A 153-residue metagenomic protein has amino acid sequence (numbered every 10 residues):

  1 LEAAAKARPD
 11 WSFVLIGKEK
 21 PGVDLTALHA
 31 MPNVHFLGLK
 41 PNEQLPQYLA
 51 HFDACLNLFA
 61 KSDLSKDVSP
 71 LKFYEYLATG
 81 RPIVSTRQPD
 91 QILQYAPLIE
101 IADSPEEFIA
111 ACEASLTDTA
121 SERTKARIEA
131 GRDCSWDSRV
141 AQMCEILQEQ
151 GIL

Functional and structural regions predicted by a protein language model:
L1-W11: Short hydrophobic signal-anchor/transmembrane segments that target glycosyltransferases and glycosylation machinery
G17, V23-L49: Nucleotide-activated donor-binding/catalytic signature segment of Leloir-type glycosyltransferases, i.e., the conserved
G17-V23, S85-D90: Short, polar loop motifs at secondary-structure junctions
D24-L25, N42-L45, F73, F108 (+1 more regions): Acidic, amphipathic alpha-helical patches
E43-Y48, N57-L77, V84-P97: Nucleotide-sugar-dependent
F52: An anion/phosphate-binding loop that grips the pyrophosphate of nucleotide cofactors and donors
I92-A114: Change "using UDP/GDP/dTDP sugars" to "using nucleotide sugars
A120-Q148: A charged, aromatic-enriched C-terminal amphipathic alpha-helix characteristic of glycosyltransferases across folds
